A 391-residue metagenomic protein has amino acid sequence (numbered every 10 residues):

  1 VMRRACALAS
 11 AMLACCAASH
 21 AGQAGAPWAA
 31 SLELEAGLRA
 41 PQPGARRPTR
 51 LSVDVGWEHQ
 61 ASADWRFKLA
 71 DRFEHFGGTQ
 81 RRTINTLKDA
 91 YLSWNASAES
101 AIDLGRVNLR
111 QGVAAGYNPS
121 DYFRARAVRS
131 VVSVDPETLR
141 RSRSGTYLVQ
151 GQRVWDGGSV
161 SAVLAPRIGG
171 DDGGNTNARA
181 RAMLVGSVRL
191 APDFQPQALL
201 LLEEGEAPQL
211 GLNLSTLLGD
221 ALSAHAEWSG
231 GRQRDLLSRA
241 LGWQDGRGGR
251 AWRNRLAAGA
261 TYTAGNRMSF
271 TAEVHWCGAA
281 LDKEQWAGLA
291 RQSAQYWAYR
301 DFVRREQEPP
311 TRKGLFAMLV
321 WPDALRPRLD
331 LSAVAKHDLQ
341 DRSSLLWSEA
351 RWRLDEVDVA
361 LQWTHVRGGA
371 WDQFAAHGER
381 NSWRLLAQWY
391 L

Functional and structural regions predicted by a protein language model:
W28, A63-L69, E99-I102, G157-A162 (+5 more regions): Repeated loop/turn-to-beta-strand initiation elements of outer-membrane beta-barrel proteins
S31, S52-G56, D89-Y91, L148-Q150 (+7 more regions): Membrane-embedded beta-strand positions in outer-membrane beta-barrel channels/transporters
L32-L38, L69-F73, L104-R106, A162-P166 (+6 more regions): Transmembrane beta-barrel strands of outer-membrane/channel proteins
A45-L51, T83-K88, R143-Y147, V154 (+6 more regions): Residues that define the transmembrane beta-barrel architecture of outer-membrane proteins
W57-A61, W94-N95, R106, Q152-W155 (+8 more regions): Residue-level signature of outer-membrane beta-barrel architecture
E58-V160, L164-R167, V188, G368: Outer membrane beta-barrel
D64, R189-D193, S215-V334: Detector for outer-membrane/organellar transmembrane beta-barrel domains, recognizing the amphipathic beta-strand
A317-L319, W352-D358, W363-H365, H377-L391: Outer-membrane beta-barrel "beta-signal"
